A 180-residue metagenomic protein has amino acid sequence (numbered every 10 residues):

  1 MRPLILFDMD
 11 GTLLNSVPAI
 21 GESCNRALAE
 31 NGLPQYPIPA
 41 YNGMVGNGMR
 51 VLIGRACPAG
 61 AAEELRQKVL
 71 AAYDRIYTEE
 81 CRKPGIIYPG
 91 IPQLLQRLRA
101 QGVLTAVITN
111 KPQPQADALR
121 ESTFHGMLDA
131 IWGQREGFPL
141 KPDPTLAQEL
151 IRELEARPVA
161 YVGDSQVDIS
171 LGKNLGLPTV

Functional and structural regions predicted by a protein language model:
M1-R2, Q166: A structure-centric signal for secondary-structure junctions around beta-strands
R2-Q93, A100-L104, P114-D117, G126: N-terminal helical cap/lid subdomain that shapes the substrate entry/recognition surface in HAD-like hydrolases
L6-D8, I108, V162: Generic enzyme active-site microenvironment
K83-I86, P112-L177: Substrate-recognition "cap/lid" segment bordering the active-site pocket of phosphatases
Q96-A100, R152-E155: Residue-level signal for alpha-helix termini/capping positions
